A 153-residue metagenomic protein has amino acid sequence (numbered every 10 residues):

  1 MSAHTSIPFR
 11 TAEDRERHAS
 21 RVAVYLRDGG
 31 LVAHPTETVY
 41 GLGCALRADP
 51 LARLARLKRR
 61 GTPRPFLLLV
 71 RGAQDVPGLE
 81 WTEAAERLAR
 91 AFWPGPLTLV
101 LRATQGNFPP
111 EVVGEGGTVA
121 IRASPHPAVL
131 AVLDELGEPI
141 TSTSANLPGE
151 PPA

Functional and structural regions predicted by a protein language model:
M1-A153: Active-site-adjacent structural elements in enzyme catalytic cores
